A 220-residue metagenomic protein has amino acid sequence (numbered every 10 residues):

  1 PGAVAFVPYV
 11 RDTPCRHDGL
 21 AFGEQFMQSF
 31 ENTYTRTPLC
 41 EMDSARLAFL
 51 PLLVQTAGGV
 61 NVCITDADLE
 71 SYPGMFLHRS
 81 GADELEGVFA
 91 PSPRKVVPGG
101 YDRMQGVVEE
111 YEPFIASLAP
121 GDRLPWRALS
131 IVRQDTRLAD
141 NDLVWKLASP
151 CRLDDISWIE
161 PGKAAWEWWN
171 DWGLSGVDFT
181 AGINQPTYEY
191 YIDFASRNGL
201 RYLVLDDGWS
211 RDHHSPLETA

Functional and structural regions predicted by a protein language model:
P1-C151: N-terminal accessory beta-strand-rich subdomains and adjacent acidic, glycine-rich linkers that precede catalytic cores
P120, S157, T180-N184: Catalytic cores of large soluble enzymes that bind and process phosphate-bearing ligands
R123, D142, D155, K163-W169 (+1 more regions): Intrinsically disordered regions, especially transient/low-confidence alpha-helical propensity segments and coil-helix
D135-N141, R152-I156, G173-F179: Conserved mixed alpha/beta catalytic, RNA-binding, or beta-rich assembly cores of soluble enzyme, regulatory
E160: Phosphate/adenylate-binding glycine loop and adjacent helical scaffold
A164-A220: Substrate-binding cleft of carbohydrate-active enzyme catalytic domains
